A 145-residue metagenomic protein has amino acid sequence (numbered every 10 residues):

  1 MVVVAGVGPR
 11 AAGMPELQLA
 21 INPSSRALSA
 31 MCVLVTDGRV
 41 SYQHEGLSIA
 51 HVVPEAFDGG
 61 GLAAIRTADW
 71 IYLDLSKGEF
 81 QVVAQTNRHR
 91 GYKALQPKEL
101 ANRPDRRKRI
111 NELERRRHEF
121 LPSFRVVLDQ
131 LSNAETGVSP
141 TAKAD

Functional and structural regions predicted by a protein language model:
M1-D145: Feature captures the catalytic cores and cofactor-binding loops of soluble hydro-lyases/lyases that act on carboxylate
